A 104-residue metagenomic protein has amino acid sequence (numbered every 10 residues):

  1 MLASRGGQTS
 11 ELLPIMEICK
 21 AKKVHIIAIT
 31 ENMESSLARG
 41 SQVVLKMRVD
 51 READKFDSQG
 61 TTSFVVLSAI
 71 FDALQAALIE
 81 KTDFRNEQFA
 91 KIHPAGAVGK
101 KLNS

Functional and structural regions predicted by a protein language model:
M1-T82: Glycine-rich phosphate-binding loops that contact phosphosugars or nucleotide phosphates
R39, A53, E80-S104: Internal, active-site/partner-interface "lid" segment
